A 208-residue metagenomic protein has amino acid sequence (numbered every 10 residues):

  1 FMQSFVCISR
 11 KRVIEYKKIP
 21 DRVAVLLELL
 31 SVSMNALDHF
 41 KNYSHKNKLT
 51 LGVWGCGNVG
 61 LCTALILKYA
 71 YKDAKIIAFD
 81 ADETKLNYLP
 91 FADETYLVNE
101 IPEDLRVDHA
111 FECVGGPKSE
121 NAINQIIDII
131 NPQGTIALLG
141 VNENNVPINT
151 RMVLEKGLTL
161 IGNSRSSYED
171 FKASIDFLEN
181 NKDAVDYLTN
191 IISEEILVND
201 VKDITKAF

Functional and structural regions predicted by a protein language model:
F1-T50: NAD(P)H dinucleotide-binding glycine-rich loop of Rossmann-like/cofactor-binding domains, especially the beta1-alpha1
I14, I77, T135-A137, I161: Structural detector of well-ordered beta-strand residues that form the stable sheet scaffold of enzyme domains
L29, G55-N58, V141: Glycine-rich Rossmann-fold phosphate-binding loop(s) that bind the pyrophosphate of adenine dinucleotide cofactors
V32, N58-V59, L67: Hydrophobic/small residue at the entry helix of a nucleotide-binding pocket
N42-T50, F91-L158: Glycine-rich cofactor phosphate-binding loops and adjacent beta1-alpha1 units of small-molecule cofactor enzyme domains
A64-A70: Surface-exposed amphipathic alpha-helices with a cationic face
A74-P90: NAD(P)-binding Rossmann-fold cofactor-contacting core
N124, Y168-F208: C-terminal hydrophobic helical "lid"/dimerization subdomain of Rossmann-like NAD(P)H-dependent oxidoreductases
